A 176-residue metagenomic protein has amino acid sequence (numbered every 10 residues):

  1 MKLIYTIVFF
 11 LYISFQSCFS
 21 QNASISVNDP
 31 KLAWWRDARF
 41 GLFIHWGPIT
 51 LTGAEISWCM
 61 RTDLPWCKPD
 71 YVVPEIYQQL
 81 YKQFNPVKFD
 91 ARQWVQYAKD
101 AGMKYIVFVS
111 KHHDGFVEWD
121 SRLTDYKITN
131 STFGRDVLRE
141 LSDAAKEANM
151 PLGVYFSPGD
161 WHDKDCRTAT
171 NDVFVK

Functional and structural regions predicted by a protein language model:
M1-N22: Bacterial Sec-dependent N-terminal signal peptides
Q21-K176: Mature catalytic domains of secreted/periplasmic carbohydrate-active enzymes
